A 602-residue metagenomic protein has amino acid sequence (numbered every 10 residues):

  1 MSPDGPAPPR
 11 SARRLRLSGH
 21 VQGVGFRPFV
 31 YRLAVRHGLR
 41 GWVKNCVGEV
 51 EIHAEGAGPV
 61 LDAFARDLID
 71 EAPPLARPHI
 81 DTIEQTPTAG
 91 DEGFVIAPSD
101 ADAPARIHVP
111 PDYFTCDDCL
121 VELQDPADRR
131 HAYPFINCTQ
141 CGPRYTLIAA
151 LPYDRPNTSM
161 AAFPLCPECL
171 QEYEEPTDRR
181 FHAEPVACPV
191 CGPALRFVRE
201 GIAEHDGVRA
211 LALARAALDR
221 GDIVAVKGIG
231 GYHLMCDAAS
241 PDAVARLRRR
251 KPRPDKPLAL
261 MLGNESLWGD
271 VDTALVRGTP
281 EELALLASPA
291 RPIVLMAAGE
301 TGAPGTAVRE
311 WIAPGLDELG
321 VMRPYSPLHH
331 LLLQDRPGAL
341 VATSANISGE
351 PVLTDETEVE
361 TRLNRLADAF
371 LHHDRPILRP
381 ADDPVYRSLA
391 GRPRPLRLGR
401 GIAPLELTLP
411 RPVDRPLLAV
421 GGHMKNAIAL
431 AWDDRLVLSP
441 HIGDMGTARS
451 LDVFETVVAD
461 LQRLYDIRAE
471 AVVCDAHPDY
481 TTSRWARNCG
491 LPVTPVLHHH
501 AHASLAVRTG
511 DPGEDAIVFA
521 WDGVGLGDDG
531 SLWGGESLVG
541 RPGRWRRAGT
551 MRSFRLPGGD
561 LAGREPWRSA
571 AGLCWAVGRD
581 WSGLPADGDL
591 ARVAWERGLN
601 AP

Functional and structural regions predicted by a protein language model:
M1-P185, P189-R196, V208: Intrinsically disordered, low-complexity, mixed-charge
Q85, G231-E300: A phosphate-binding glycine/aspartate-rich beta-alpha loop in the early core of alpha/beta enzymes
E172, D335-R411: Internal gly/pro-rich beta-alpha loop/helix module that stabilizes soluble enzyme cofactors or their anionic handles
V224-A225, D466-P478, T494: Short glycine-rich phosphate-binding loop at a beta-alpha junction
L234, I293-M296, D383-R387, N426-A431 (+3 more regions): Short beta-strand scaffold segments in enzyme catalytic cores
S266, A369-H373, R449-L451, W545-D587: Glycine-rich phosphate-binding loop plus the immediately following alpha-helix
D272-V276, L331, V352-V359, P404-D414 (+1 more regions): Conserved phosphate-binding catalytic cores of ATP/NTP-utilizing and phosphoryl-transfer enzymes
L283-A287, I293-V294, R387, R394-R397 (+2 more regions): Active-site cores of enzymes that catalyze phosphoryl transfer or operate on phosphate-rich substrates
